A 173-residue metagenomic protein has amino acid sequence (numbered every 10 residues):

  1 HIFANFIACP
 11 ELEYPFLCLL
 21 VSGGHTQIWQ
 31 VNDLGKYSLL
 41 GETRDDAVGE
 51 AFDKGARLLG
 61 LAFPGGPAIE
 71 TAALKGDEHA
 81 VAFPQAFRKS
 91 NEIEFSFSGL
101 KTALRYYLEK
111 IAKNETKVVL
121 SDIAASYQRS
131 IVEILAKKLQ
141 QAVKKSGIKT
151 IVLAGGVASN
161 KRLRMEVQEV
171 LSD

Functional and structural regions predicted by a protein language model:
H1-F3, T43-A47, D173: Short, acidic/small-residue loops that bind anionic groups at enzyme active sites
H1-L17: Conserved phosphate-binding catalytic cores of ATP/NTP-utilizing and phosphoryl-transfer enzymes
I2-F6, G55, L139: Buried hydrophobic packing segments
A4-N5, I28-V31, R162-R164: Short glycine-/acidic-enriched loop or helix-start segments at secondary-structure transitions that form or flank
P10, D33-D77, K101-T102, Y106-A112: Glycine-rich phosphate-binding loop plus the immediately following alpha-helix
C18-L20, T26-Q30: Short beta-strand scaffold segments in enzyme catalytic cores
S22, V152-N160: Glycine-rich beta-strand-to-loop/alpha-helix junction loops that act as flexible
T71-I151, K161-S172: A contiguous, well-structured pocket-lining segment that forms one wall/lid of small-molecule binding clefts in soluble
